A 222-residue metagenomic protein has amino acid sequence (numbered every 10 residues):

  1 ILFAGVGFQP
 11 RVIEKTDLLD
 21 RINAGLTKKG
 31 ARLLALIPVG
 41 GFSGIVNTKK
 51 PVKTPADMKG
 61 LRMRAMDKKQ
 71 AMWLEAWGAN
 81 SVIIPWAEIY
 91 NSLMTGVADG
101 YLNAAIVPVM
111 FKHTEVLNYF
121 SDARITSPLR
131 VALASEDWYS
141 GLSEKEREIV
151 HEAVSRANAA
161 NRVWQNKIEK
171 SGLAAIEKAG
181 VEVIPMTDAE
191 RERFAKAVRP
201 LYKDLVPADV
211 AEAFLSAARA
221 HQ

Functional and structural regions predicted by a protein language model:
I1-Q9, L19, A24-Q222: N-terminal secretory/targeting leader peptides
I13-E14: Long, low-complexity intrinsically disordered regulatory regions enriched in P/S/T/G and acidic residues that serve as
